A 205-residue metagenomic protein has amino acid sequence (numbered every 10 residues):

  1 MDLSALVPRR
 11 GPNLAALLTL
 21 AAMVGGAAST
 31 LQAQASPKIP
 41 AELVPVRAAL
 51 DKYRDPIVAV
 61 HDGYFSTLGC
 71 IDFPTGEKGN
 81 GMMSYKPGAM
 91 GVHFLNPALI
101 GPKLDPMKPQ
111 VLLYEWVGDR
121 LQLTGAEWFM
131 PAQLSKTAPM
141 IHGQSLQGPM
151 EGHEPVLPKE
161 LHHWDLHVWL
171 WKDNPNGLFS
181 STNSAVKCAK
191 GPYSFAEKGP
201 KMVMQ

Functional and structural regions predicted by a protein language model:
M1-G11: N-terminal secretory signal peptides that target proteins for export/translocation
L6-P8, T19, P102: A ubiquitous, low-specificity "background" feature that marks scattered single residues across proteins without
A15-G26: Bacterial N-terminal signal peptides
S29-A33: Sec/Tat signal peptide C-region and signal peptidase I cleavage site
Q34-Q205: Primary mode marks residue(s) on the alpha4-beta5-alpha5 output face of response regulator receiver
